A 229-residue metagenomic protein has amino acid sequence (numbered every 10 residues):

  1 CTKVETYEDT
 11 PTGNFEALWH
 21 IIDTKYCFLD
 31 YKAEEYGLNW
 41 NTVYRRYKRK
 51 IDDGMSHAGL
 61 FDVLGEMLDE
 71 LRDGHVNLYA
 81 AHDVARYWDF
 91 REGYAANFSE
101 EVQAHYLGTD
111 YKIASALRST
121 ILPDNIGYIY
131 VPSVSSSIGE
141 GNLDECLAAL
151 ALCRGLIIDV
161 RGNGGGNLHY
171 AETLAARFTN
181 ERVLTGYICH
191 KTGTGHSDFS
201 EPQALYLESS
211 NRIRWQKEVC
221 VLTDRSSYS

Functional and structural regions predicted by a protein language model:
C1-L207, E218: Flexible, low-complexity junctional segments that flank or bridge functional domains
R212-W215: Short, conserved loop/helix-junction motifs that constitute active-site signature segments in enzyme catalytic cores
S226-S229: Short, intrinsically disordered, charge-balanced linker/junction segments flanking boundaries in proteins
